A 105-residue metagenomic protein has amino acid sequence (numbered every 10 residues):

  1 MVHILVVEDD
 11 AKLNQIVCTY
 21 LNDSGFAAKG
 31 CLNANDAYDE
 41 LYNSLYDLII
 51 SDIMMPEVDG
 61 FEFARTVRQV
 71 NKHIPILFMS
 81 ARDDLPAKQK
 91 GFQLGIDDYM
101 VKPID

Functional and structural regions predicted by a protein language model:
D10-K29: Two-component/phosphorelay signaling modules centered on CheY-like receiver
G30-L48: Acidic, metal-coordinating helix/loop segments flanking the phosphotransfer/catalytic sites of two-component signaling
Y42-Y46, T66-H73, L94: Conserved phosphotransfer cores of two-component systems
D52, S80: Active-site residues of response regulator receiver
M55: Receiver (REC) domain active-site loop signature in two-component systems and cognate sites in sensor histidine kinases
K102: A Lys-centered signature of the CheY-like receiver
